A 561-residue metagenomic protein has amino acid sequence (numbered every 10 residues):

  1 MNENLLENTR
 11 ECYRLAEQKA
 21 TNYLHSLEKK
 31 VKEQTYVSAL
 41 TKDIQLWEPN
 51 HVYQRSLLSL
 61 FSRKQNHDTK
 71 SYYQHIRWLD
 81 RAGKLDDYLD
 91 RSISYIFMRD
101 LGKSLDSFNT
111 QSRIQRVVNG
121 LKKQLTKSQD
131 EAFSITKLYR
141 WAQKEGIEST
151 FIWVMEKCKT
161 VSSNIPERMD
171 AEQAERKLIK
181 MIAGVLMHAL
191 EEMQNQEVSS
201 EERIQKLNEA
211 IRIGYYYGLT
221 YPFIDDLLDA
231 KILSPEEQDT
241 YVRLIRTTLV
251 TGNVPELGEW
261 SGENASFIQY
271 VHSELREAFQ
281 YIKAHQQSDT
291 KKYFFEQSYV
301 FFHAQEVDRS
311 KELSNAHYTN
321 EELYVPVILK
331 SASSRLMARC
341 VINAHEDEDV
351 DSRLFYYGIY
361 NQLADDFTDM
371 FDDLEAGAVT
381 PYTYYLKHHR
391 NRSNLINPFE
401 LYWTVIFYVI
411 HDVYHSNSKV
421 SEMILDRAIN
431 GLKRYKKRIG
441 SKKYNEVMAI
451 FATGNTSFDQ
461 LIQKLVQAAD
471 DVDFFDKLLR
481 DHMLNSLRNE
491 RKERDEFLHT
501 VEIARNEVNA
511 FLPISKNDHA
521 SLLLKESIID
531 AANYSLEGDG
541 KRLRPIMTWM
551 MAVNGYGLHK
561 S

Functional and structural regions predicted by a protein language model:
N2-Y217, N320-R353, D481-H482, D518-K560: Alpha-helical phosphate/pyrophosphate-handling elements in metalloenzyme active cores
R116-M169, L257-Q297, K477-A510: Long, acidic, intrinsically disordered low-complexity segments
Q194-I204, N208, Y221, D225-P255 (+4 more regions): Aspartate-rich (DDxxD/NDxxD/DxxxD) Mg2+/diphosphate-binding motifs and their adjoining helix-loop segments
E236-Q280, H317-L329, L374-D412: Divalent-cation-assisted or electrostatically stabilized phosphate/pyrophosphate-binding catalytic cores
A278-A284, M337-N343, V405-V413, W549-Y556: Well-ordered alpha-helical scaffold segments within catalytic/enzyme domains
A278-V325: Active-site cradle of extracellular carbohydrate-active enzymes
D349-Y435: Active-site/pore-lining binding-face segments in mid-to-C-terminal subdomains
F399-H411, N417-L498, E502: Long, compositionally biased intrinsically disordered regions
